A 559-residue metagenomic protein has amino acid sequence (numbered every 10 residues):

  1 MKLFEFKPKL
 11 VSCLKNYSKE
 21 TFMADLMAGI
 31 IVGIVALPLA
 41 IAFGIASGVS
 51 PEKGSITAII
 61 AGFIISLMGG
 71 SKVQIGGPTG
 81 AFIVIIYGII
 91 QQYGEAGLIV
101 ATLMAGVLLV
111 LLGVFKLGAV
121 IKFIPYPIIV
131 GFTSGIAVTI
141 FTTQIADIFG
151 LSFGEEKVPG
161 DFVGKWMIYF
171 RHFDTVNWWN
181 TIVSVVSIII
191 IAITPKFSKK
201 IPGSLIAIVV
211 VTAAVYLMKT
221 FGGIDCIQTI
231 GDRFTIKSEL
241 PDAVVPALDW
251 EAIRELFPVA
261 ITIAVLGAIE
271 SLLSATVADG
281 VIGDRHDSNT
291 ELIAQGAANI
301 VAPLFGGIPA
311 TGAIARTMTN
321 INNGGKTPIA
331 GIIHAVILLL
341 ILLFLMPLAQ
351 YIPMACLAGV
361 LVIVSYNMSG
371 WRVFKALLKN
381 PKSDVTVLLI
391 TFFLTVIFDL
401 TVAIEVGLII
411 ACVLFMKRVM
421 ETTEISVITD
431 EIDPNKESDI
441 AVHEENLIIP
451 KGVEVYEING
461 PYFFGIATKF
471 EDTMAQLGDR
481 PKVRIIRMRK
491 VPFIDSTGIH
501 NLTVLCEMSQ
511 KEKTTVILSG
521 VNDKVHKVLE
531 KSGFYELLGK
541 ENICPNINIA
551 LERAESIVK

Functional and structural regions predicted by a protein language model:
M1-D430, P434, K513, G533: Transmembrane helical cores of multi-pass ion-transport proteins
A28, I188, A192, T468 (+3 more regions): Short, contiguous clusters of charged residues that form electrostatic/catalytic patches at enzyme active sites, used
G76, G131, L518-S519, C544: Active-site-adjacent beta-strand anchor residues
I86, W166-Y169, F470-M474, A550 (+1 more regions): Generic hydrophobic alpha-helical segments
V336, V525-H526, P545: Short secondary-structure capping/turn micro-motifs that flank functional sites
N367-L537, E555-V558: The feature marks cytosolic C-terminal regulatory regions of anion transporters and related permeases
L537-R553: Short acidic-hydrophobic, aromatic-tinged amphipathic segments that line or gate anion-handling sites
